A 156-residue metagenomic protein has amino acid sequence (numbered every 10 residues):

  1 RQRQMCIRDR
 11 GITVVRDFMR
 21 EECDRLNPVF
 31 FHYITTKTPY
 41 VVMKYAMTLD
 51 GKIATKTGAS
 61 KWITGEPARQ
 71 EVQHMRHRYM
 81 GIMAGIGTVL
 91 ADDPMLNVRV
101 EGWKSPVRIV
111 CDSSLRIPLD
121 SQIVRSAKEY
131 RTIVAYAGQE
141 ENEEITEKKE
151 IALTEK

Functional and structural regions predicted by a protein language model:
Q2-C6: Short, small-residue-biased leader/transition segments that mark boundaries at the very start of proteins
R8-D9, W103: A short alpha->loop->secondary-structure connector
D9-G11, S121: Low-complexity, intrinsically disordered short peptide segments enriched in small/polar/basic residues
G11-F18: A glycine-rich helix N-cap at a beta->alpha junction
I12, K37-P39, M80: Short, well-ordered coil/turn segments that N-cap beta-strands
F18-A46: Proteins enriched for Cys/Gly/acidic motifs involved in redox and nucleic-acid/cofactor modification
H32, V42-Y45, L49, I53-K156: Active-site ligand-binding patch in enzyme domains
